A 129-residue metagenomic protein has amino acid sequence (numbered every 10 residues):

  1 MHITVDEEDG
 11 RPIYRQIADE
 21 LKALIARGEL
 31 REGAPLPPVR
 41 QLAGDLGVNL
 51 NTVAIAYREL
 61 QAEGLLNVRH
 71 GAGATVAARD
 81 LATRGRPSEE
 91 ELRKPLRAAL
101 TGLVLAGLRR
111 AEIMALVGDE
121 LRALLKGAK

Functional and structural regions predicted by a protein language model:
M1-P35, Q41, E90, K94-P95 (+1 more regions): Extreme N-terminal segment that seeds HTH/winged-HTH DNA-binding domains in transcriptional regulators
A26, R31, A62, R69-G71: Short glycine/serine/threonine-biased micro-segments
P35-N67: N-terminal helix-turn-helix
L36, L65-V76, D80: Short, Lys/Arg-rich nucleic-acid/phosphate-binding segment
L46, D80-L81, A123-K126: Short secondary-structure transition/capping segments
A77-K94: A surface-exposed regulatory interaction patch that couples sensing to output across bacterial transport/metabolic
